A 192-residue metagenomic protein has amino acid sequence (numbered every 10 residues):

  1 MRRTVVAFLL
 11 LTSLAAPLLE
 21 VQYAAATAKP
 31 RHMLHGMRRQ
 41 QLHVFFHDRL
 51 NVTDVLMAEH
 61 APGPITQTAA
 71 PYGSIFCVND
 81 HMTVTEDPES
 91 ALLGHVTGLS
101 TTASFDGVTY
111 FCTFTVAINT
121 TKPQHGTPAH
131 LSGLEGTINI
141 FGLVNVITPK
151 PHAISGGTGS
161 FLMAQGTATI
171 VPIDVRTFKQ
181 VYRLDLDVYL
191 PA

Functional and structural regions predicted by a protein language model:
R2-I138, V171, K179-V181: Extracellular or lumenal secretory-pathway regions
R31, C112, P128-A129, N145-A192: Compact beta-sheet-dominated globular domain cores
I138-N145: Gly/Pro-enriched, hydrophobic low-complexity segments that function as extracytoplasmic propeptides/linkers
